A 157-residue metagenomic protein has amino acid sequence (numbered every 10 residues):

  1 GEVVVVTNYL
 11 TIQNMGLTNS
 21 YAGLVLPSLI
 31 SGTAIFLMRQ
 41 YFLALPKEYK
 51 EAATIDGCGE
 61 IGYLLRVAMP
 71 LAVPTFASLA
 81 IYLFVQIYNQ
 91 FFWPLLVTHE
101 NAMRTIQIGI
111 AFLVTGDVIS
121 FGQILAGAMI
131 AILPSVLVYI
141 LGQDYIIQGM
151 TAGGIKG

Functional and structural regions predicted by a protein language model:
G1-G157: A hydrophobic, multi-pass inner-membrane permease signature
